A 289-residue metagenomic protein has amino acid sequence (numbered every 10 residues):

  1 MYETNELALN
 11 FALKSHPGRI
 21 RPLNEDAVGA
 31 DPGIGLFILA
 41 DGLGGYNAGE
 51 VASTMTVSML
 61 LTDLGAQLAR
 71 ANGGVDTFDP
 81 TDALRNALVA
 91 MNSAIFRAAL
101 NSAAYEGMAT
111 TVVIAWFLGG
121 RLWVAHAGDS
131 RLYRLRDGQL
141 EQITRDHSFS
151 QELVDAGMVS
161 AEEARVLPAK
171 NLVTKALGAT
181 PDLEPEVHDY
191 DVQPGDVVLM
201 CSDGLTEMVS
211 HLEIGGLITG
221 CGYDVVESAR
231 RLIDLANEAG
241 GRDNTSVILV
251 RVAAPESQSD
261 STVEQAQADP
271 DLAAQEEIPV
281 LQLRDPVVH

Functional and structural regions predicted by a protein language model:
M1-H289: PP2C/PPM-type serine/threonine phosphatase catalytic domain
